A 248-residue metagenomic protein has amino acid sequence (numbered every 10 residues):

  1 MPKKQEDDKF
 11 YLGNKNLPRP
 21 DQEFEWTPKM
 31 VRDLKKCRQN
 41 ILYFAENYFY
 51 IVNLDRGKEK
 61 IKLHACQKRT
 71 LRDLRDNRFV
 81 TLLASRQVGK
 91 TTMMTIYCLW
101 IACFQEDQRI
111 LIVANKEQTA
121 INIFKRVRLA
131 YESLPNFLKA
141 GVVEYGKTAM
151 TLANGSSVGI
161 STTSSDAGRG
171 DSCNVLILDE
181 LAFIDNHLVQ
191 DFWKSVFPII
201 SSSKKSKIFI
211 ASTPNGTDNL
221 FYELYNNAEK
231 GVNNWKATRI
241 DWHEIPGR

Functional and structural regions predicted by a protein language model:
P2-R248: Phosphate/NTP-binding elements of NTP-utilizing enzymes
